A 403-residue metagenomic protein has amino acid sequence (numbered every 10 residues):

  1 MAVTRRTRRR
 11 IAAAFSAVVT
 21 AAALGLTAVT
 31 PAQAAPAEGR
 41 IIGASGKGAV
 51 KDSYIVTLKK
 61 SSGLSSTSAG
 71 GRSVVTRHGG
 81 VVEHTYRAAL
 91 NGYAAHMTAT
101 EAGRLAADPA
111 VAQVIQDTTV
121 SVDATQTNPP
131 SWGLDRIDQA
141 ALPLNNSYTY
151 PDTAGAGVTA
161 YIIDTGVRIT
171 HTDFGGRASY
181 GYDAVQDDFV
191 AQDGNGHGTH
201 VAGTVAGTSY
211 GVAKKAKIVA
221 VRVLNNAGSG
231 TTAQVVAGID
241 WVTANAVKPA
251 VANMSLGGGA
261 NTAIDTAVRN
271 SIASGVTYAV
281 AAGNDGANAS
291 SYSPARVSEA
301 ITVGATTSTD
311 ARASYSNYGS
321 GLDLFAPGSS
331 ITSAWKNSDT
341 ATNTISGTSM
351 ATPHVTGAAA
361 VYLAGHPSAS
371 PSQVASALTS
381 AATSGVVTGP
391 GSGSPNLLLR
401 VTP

Functional and structural regions predicted by a protein language model:
M1-A35: Secretory targeting and sorting signals
A34, A107, S147-Y180, D188-Q234 (+10 more regions): Subtilisin-like serine protease catalytic core
A35-G43, G48, E83, A216 (+7 more regions): C-terminal subdomain of the subtilisin-like protease fold in secreted/lumenal serine endopeptidases
P36-K47, A69-T85, G103, A107-T159 (+2 more regions): Protease zymogen maturation seam
Y54-T57, A94-H96, Q113-I115, T159-I163 (+10 more regions): Structural recognition of the beta-strand scaffold that forms the well-ordered cores of secreted hydrolase catalytic
S61, V74-R77, R104-D108, D117 (+7 more regions): Structured segments of extracytoplasmic/periplasmic soluble domains in secreted or envelope-associated proteins
V82-T98, V251: Surface-exposed aromatic
A124-T127, S229-V235, M254-D323, S330-T356: Substrate-binding/specificity loop regions of serine endopeptidase catalytic domains, predominantly subtilases
